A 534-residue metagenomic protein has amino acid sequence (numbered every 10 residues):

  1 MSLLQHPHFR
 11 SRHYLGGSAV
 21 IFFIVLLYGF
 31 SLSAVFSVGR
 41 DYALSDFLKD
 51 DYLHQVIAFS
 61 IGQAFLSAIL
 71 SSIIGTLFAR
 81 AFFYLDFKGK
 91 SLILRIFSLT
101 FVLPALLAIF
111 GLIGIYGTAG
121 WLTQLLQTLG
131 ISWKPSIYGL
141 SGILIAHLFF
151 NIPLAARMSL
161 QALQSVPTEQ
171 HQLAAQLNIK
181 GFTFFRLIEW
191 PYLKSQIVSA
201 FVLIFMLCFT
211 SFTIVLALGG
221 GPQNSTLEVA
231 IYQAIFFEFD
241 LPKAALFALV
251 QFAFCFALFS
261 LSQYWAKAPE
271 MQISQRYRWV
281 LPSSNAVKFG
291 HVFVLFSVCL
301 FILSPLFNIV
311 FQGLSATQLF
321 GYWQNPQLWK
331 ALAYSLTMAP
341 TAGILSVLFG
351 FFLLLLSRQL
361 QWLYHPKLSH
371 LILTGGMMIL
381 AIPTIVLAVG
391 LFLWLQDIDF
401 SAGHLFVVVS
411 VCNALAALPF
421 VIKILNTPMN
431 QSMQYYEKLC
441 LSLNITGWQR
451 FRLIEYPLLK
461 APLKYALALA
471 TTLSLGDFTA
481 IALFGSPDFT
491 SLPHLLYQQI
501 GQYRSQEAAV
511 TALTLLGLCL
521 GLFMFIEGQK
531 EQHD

Functional and structural regions predicted by a protein language model:
M1-R10: Short, Lys/Arg-rich, polar N-terminal cytosolic tail immediately upstream of the first transmembrane signal-anchor
F9-D41, D51-Q164, Y192-G219, L246-S260 (+7 more regions): Membrane-water interface segments at the C-terminal ends of transmembrane alpha-helices in multi-pass inner-membrane
L53, Q170, I179, F212 (+6 more regions): Membrane-helix interface/capping residues of multi-pass secondary transporters
G114, T213-F239, D477-S505: Glycine-rich helix-loop "coupling/hinge" segments at transmembrane-helix boundaries in multipass transporters
V166-L193, L360, K438-L459: Short helix-to-coil transition segments within interhelical loops that connect adjacent transmembrane helices
A174, K243-A244, C440, E507-A509: Solenoid-repeat scaffolds in large eukaryotic assemblies
S262-V294, G321: Flexible interhelical linker loops that connect adjacent transmembrane helices in multi-pass membrane transporters
M271-L281, Q361-L363, G528-D534: Short cytosolic juxtamembrane segments of multi-pass membrane proteins
